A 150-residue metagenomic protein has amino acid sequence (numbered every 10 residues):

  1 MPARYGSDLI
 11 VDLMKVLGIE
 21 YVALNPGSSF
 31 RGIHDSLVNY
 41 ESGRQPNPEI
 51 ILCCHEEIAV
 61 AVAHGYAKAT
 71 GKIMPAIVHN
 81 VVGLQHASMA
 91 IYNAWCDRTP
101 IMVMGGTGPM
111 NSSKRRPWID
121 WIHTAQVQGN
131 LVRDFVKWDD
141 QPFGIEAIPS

Functional and structural regions predicted by a protein language model:
M1-S150: N-terminal alpha/beta PP-like core and its mobile active-site loop of ThDP/TPP-dependent enzymes
